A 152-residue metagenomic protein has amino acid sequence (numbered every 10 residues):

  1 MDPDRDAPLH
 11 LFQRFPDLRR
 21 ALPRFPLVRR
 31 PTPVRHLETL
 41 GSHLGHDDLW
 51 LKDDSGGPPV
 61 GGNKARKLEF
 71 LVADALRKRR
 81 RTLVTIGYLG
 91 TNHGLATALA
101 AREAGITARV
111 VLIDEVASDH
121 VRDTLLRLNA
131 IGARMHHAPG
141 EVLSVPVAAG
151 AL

Functional and structural regions predicted by a protein language model:
M1-L152: PLP-dependent amino-acid enzyme catalytic core
